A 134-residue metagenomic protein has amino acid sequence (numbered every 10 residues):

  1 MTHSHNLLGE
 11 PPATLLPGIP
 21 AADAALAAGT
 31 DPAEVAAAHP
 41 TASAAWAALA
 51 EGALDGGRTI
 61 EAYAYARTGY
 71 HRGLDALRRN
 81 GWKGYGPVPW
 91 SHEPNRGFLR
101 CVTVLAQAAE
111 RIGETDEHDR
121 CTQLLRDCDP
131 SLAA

Functional and structural regions predicted by a protein language model:
M1-G84, V102, Q107-A134: N-terminal alpha-helical interaction modules that lie
E34-A37, P89-P94: Solvent-exposed loop and edge beta-strand segments that line ligand/cofactor-binding and catalytic clefts
S43, H92-N95, L99: Start-of-helix signal in alpha-solenoid helical-repeat scaffolds, especially tetratricopeptide repeats
